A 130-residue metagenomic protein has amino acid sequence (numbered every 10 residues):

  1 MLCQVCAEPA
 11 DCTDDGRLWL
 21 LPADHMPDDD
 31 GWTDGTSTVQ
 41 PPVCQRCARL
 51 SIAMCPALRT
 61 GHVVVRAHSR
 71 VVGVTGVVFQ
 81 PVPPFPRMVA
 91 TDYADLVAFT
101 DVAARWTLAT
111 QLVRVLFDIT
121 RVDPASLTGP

Functional and structural regions predicted by a protein language model:
C3-A7, C44: Short cysteine-rich clusters marking metal-coordination/redox-active sites
A7-E8, D24, S69-R70: Short, flexible beta-strand-to-coil junctions
A10-L18, S51-A57: Short Cys/His-rich "knuckle" micro-motifs
D15-T33: Active-site-proximal segments of catalytic enzyme domains that coordinate small-molecule cofactors or metal ions
D30-P130: Domain-exit/linker segments immediately C-terminal to small folded modules
